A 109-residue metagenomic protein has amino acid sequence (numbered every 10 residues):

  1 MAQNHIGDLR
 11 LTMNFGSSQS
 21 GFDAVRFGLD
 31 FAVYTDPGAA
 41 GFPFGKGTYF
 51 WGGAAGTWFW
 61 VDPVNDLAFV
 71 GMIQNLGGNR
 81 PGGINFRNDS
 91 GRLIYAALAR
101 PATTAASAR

Functional and structural regions predicted by a protein language model:
M1-R109: Catalytic loop of the DD-peptidase/beta-lactamase superfamily, centered on the K-T-G motif and neighboring
